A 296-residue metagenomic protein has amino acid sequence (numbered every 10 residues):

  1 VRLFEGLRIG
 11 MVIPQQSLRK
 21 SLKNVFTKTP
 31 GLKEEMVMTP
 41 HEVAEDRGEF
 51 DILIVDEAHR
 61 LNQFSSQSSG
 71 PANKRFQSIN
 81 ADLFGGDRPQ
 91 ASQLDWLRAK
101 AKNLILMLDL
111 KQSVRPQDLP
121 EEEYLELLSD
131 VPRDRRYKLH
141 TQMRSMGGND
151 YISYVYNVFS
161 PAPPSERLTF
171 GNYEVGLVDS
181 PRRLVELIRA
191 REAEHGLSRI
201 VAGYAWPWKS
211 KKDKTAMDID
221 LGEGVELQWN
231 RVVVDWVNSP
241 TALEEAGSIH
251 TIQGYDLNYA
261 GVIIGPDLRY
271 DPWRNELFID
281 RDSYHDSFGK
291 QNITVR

Functional and structural regions predicted by a protein language model:
V1: Glycine-rich phosphate-binding P-loop
F4-L53, H59: Inter-Walker segment of RecA-like/P-loop motor cores
E5, M11-V12, D46, D51 (+8 more regions): Active-site-proximal structural scaffolding
Q16-L18, H59-R60, L104, L110-V114 (+4 more regions): Conserved nucleotide-binding/hydrolysis micro-motifs of P-loop NTPases
K23-P30, S66, S129, G265: Hydrophobic/aromatic-lined pockets within catalytic cores
F26, P120-S129, K214-I219: Short, aromatic/basic amphipathic alpha-helical patches
P30, E35-I52, P132-R296: Core RecA-like ATPase module of SF1/SF2 helicases and allied nucleic-acid translocases
I52-K138: Signature of the SF2 helicase/ATPase Hel1-core->accessory helical subdomain module
